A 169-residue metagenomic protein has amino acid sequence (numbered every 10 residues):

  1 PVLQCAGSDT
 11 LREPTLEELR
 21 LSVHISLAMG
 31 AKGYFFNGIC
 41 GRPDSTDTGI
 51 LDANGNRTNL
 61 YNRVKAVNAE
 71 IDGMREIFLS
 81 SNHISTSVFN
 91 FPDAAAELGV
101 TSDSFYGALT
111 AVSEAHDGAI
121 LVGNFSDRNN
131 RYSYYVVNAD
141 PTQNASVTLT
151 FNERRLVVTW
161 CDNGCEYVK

Functional and structural regions predicted by a protein language model:
P1-E17, L21, D44-L51: Active-site clefts of carbohydrate-active enzymes
S26, V64, Y134: Conserved, mostly hydrophobic/aromatic
C40-A94: Aromatic-rich peripheral "rim/lid" segments of glycoside hydrolase catalytic domains that contact and position glycan
F91-R154: Carbohydrate-binding surface patches
T150-C165: Solvent-exposed beta-hairpin/edge-strand motifs
V168-K169: C-terminal beta-strand-rich structural cap/linker in extracellular carbohydrate-active enzymes
